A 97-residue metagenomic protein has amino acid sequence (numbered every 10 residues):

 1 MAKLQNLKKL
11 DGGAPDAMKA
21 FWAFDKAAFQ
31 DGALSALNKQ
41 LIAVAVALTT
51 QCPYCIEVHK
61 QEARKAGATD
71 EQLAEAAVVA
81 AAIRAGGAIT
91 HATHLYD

Functional and structural regions predicted by a protein language model:
M1-Q40, R64-K65, A85, T90-D97: Acidic, glycine/proline-rich low-complexity segments that act as flexible tails and inter-domain linkers
G32-T50, E71-A77: Immediate flanking context of iron-sulfur cluster ligation sites
T49-T50, T69, T90-T93: Residue-identity detector for threonine
C52-C55: Short cysteine clusters
V58-E62: Re-entrant/interfacial helical elements at transmembrane boundaries that shape and gate the permeation pathway
K65-E71: Short cysteine/histidine-rich metal-coordination sites, predominantly Zn2+-binding motifs
A80: Glycine/small-residue-rich loop that forms an oxyanion/phosphate-binding "nest" at active or ligand-binding sites
